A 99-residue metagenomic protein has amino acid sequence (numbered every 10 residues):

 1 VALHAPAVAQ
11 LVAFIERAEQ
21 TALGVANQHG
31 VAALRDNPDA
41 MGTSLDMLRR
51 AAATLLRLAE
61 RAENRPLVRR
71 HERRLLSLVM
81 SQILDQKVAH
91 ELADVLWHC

Functional and structural regions predicted by a protein language model:
V1-H71, I83-C99: Alpha-helical solenoid repeats of the armadillo/HEAT superfamily in eukaryotic scaffolding/adaptor proteins
L75-L78: HEAT/HEAT-like alpha-solenoid repeats
